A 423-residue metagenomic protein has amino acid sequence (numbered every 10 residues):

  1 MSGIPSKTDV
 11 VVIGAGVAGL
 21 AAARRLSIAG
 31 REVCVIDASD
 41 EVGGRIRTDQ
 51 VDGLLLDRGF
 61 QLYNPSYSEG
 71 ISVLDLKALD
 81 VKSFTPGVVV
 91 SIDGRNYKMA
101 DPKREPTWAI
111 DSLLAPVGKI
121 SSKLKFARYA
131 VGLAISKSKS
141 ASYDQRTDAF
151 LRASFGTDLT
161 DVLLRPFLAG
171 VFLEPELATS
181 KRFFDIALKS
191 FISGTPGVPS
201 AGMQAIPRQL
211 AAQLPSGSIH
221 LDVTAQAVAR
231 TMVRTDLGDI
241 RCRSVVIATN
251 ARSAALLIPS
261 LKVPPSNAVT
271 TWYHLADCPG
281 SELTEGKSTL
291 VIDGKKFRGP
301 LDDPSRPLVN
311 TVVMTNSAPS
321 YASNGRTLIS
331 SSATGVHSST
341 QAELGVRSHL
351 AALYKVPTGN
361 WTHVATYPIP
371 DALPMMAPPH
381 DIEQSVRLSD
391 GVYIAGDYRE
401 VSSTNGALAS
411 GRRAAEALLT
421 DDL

Functional and structural regions predicted by a protein language model:
S2-G3, P319-L423: Conserved flavin/dinucleotide-binding core of flavoenzymes
P5, Q226-E343, A352-L353: Mid-domain catalytic core of redox enzymes that form a hydrophobic substrate pocket/lid adjacent to a catalytic redox
P5-V35: N-terminal Rossmann-like FAD-binding beta1-loop-alpha1 element of flavoenzymes
A18, E41, R252: Conserved Rossmann-like nucleotide-cofactor binding loop
S27-V51: Glycine-rich FAD pyrophosphate-binding loop
D49-V73: N-terminal glycine-rich dinucleotide-binding loop that anchors FAD/FMN and/or NAD(P) in oxidoreductases
Y67-I71, D75-L177, S190-S193: Mobile amphipathic helical/loop "lid" adjacent to a hydrophobic cofactor/ligand pocket
I186-D236, I240-S244: Helical element adjacent to the flavin cofactor pocket in flavoenzyme catalytic cores
